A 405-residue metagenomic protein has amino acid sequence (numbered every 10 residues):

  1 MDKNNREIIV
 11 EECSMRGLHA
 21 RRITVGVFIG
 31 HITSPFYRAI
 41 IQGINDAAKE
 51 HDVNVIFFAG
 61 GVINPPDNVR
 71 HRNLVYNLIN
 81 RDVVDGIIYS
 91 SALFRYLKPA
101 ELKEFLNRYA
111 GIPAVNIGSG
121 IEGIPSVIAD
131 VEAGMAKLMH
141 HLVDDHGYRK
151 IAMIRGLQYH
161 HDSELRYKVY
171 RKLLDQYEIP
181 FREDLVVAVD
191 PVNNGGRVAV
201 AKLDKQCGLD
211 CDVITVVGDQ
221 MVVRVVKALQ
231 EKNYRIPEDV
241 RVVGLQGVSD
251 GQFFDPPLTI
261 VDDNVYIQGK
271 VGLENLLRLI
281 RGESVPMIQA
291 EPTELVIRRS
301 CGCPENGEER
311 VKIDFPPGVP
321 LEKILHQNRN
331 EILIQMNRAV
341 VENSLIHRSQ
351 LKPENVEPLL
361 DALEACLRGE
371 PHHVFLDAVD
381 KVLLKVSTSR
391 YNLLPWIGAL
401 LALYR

Functional and structural regions predicted by a protein language model:
M1-V374, V386-S389: Bacterial carbohydrate/catabolite-sensing allosteric modules
L376-R405: Long, amphipathic alpha-helical coupling/dimerization segments that relay conformational signals between
